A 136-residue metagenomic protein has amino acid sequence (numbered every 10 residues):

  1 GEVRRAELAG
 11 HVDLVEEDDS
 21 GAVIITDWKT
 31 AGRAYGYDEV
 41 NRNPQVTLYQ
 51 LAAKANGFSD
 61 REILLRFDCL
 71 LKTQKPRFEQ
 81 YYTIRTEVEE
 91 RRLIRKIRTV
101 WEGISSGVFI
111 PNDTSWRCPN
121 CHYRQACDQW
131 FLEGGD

Functional and structural regions predicted by a protein language model:
G1-V46, L51-K54: Non-catalytic protein-protein interaction segments used by genome-maintenance enzymes to assemble and couple activities
R4, D38-N41, L51-D136: Metal-dependent nuclease catalytic regions and adjoining charged, substrate-binding loops involved in nucleic-acid end
